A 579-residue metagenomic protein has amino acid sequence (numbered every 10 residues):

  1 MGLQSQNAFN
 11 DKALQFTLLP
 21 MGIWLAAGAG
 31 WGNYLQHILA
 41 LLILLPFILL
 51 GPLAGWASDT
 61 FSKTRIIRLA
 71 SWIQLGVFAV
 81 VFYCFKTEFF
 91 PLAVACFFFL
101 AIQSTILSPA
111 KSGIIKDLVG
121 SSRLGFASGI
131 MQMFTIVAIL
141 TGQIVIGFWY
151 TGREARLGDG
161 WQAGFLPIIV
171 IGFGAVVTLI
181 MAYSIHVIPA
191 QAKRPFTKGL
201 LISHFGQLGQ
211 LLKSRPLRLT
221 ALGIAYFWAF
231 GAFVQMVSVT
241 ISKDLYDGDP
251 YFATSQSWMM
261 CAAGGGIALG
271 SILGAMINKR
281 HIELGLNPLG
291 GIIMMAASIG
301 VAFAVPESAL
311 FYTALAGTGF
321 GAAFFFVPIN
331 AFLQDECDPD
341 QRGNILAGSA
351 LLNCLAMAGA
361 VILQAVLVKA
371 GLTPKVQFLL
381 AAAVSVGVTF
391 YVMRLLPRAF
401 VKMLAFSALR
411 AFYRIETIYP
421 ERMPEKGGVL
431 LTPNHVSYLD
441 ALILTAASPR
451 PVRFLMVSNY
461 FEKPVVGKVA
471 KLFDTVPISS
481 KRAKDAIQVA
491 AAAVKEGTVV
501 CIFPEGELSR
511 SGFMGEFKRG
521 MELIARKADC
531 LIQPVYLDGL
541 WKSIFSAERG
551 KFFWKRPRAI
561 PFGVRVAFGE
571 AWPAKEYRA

Functional and structural regions predicted by a protein language model:
M1, V187-L222: Juxtamembrane intracellular "pre-TM" segments in multi-pass secondary transporters
M1-L18, L39-V77, L92-T151, S184 (+5 more regions): Substrate-agnostic recognition of the 12-TM MFS/MFS-like secondary transporter fold
T17-G28, F82-T87, I139-I171, D244-Y246 (+2 more regions): Transmembrane alpha-helix termini and helix-breaking/packing motifs in multi-pass membrane transporters
T60-Q74, M276-I293, P374: Cytoplasmic membrane-interface "Motif A"-like loop-to-helix N-cap segments of 12-TM Major Facilitator Superfamily
W72-E88, I292-P306: C-terminal ends and interior cores of transmembrane alpha-helices in multi-pass membrane transporters/permeases
F90-F97, A101, F126-Q191, C261 (+3 more regions): Hydrophobic alpha-helical transmembrane segments
E425-R482, Q488: Catalytic core of membrane glycerolipid acyltransferases/transacylases, capturing the structured, soluble-facing
K495, V499, F513-R578: A cross-family acyltransferase "interaction/gating" segment
